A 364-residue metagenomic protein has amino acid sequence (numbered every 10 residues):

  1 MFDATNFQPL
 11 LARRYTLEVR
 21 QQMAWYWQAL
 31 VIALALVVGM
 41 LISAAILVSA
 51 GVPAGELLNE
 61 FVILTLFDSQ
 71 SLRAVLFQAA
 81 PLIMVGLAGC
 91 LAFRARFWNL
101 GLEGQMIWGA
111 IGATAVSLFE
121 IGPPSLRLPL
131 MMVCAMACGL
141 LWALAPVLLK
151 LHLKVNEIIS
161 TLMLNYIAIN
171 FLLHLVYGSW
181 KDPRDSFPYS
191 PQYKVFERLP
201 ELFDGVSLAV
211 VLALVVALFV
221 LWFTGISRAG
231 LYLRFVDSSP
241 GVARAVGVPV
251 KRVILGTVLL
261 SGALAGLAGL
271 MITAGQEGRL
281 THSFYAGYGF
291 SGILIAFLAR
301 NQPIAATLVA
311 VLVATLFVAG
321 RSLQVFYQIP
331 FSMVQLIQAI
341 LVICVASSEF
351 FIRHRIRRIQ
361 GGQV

Functional and structural regions predicted by a protein language model:
M1-L36, A44-A45, V220, S238 (+2 more regions): Cytosolic-side transmembrane-helix boundaries in multi-pass membrane proteins
D3-M84, S125-L126: Membrane-interfacial amphipathic/re-entrant helices at transmembrane-helix boundaries
R20-L30, A50, F93-L102, P123-S186 (+3 more regions): Short loop segments and helix-boundary regions at transmembrane helix junctions of multi-pass inner-membrane proteins
I32-V48, V85-G89, A110-V116, M136-L141 (+6 more regions): Hydrophobic core segments of alpha-helical transmembrane domains in multi-pass membrane transport and ion-translocation
A45-A50, E56, E60-E120, M136-I158 (+3 more regions): Single transmembrane alpha-helix segments in multi-pass membrane proteins
E157-S227, M333, Q360-V364: Transmembrane helix-bundle core of multi-pass membrane transporters and related energy-transducing complexes
F203-R279, P303-L308: Helix-loop-helix "hairpin" substructures at the membrane interface of multi-pass membrane proteins
A265, M271-A339: Transmembrane alpha-helical segments in multi-pass inner-membrane proteins
